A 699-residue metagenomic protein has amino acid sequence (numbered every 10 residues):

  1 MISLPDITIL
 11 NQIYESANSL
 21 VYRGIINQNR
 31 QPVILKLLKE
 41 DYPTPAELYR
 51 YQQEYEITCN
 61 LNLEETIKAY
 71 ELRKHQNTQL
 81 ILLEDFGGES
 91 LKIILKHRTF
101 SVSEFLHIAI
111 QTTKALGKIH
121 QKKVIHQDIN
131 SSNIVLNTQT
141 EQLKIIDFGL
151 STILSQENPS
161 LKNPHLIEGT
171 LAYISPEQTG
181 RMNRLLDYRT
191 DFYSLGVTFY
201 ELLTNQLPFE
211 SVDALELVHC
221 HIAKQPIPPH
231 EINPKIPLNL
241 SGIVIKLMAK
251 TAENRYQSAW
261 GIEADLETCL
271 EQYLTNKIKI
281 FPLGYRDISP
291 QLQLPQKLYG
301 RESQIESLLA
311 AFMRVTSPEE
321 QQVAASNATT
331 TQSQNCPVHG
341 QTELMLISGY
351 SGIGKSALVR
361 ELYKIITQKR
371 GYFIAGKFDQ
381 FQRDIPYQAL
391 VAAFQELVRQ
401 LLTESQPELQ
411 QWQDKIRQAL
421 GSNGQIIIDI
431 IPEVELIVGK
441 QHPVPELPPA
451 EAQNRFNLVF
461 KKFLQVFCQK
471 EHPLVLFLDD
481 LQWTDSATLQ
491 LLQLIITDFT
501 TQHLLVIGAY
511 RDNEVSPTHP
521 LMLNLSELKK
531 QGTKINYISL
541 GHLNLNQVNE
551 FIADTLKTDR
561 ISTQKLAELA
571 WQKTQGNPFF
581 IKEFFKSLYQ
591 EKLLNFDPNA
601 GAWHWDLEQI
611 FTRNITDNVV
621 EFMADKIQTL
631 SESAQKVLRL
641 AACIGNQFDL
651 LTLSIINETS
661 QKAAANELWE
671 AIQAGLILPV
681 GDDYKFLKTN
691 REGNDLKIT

Functional and structural regions predicted by a protein language model:
Y42-N60: AlphaC helix of the eukaryotic protein kinase fold
Q76-S90: Conserved short submotifs of the Hanks-type protein kinase catalytic core that shape the nucleotide-binding pocket
I108-A109: Activation segment signature within eukaryotic-like protein kinase domains
K114-V124: Protein kinase catalytic-loop region centered on the HRD/HxD motif
T170-L274, Q575: C-terminal lobe helix-coil module of Hanks-type protein kinase domains
Y285-Q293, L346-I353, L358-K364, A392 (+4 more regions): Short secondary-structure boundary elements
Q388-V475, L523-K534, L543-A553, K592-L594 (+1 more regions): Conserved Walker-type P-loop NTP-binding/catalytic site
